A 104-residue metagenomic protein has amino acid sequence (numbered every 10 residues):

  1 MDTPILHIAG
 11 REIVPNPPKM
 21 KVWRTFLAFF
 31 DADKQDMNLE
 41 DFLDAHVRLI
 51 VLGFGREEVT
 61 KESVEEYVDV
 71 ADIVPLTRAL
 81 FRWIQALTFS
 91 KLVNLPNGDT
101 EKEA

Functional and structural regions predicted by a protein language model:
M1-I5, A9: Short acidic, Pro/Gly- and aromatic-enriched capping/linker segments at domain boundaries
N16-A104: Short, surface-exposed, charged amphipathic helix/loop patches that serve as local interaction elements
